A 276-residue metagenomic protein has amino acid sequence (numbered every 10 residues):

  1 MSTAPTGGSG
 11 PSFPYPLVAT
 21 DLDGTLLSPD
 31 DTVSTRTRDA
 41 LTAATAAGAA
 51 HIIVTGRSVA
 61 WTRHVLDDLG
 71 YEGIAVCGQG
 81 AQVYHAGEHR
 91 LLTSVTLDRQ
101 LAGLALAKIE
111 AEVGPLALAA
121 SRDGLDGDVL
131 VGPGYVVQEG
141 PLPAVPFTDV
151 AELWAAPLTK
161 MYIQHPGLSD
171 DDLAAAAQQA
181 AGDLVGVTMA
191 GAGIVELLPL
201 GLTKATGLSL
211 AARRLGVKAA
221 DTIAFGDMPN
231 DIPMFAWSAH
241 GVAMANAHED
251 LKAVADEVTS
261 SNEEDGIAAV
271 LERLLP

Functional and structural regions predicted by a protein language model:
A4-S9, F13-L17, V33-S34, L198 (+1 more regions): Mg2+-dependent phosphoryl-transfer enzymes with acidic/Ser/Thr/Gly-rich catalytic loops
T6-D21, T25-H51: N-terminal glycine-/serine-/threonine-rich phosphate-binding loop
G24, A44, T55, Q79 (+5 more regions): Residue-level signal for inorganic ion chemistry
T32-V136: Active-site phosphate-binding/coordination module
T37, T62-L66, L173, A177 (+3 more regions): Hydrophobic packing residues within well-ordered alpha-helices of enzyme cores
A47-I52, Y71-G73, K160, A220-T222 (+2 more regions): Short active-site oxyanion
L69-E72, G78-Q79, G87, A180-D183 (+2 more regions): Short, structured coil segments at secondary-structure junctions
K108, E112-F225, P229-W237, N246: Conserved acidic, metal-coordinating active-site core of Asp-based, Mg2+-dependent phosphoryl-transfer enzymes
